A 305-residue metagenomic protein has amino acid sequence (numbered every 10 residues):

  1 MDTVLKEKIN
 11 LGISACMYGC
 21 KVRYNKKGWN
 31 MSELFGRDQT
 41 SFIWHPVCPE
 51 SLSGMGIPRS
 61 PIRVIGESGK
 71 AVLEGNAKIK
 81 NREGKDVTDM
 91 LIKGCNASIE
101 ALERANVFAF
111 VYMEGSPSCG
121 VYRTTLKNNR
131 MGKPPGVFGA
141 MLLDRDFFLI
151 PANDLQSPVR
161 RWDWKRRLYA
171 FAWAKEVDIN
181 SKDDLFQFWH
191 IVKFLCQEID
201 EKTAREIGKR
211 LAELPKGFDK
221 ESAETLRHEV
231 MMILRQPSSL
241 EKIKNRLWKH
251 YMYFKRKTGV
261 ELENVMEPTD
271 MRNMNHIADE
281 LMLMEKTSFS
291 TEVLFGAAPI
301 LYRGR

Functional and structural regions predicted by a protein language model:
Y18-K26: Short N-terminal binding/cap micro-motifs at the start of the first secondary-structure element
K27-H45: Short catalytic helix/loop segments, enriched in acidic residues and glycine and frequently bearing histidine
H45-P61, A152-W162: Short connector loops at secondary-structure junctions
P58-M90: Phosphate/nucleotide-donor binding subsite
E83-E103: Glycine-rich anion/phosphate-binding loops
S98-R166: Internal, conserved structured core segments that host functional sites
R166-A223: A conserved mid-domain beta-alpha-beta active-site/ligand-binding segment of alpha/beta enzyme cores
E221-R305: Extended non-globular C-terminal regions
